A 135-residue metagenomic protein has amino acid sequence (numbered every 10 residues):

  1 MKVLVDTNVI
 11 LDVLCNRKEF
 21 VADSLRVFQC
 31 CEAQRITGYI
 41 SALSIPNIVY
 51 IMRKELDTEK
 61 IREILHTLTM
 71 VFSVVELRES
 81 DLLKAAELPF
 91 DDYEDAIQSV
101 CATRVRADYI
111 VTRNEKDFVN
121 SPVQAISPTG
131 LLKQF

Functional and structural regions predicted by a protein language model:
M1-I40, R53-K60, N120, F135: Short, well-structured N-terminal submotif of metal-dependent ribonuclease cores
K2, V71, T103-F135: Acidic, PIN/NYN-like endoribonuclease modules and their adjacent C-terminal/linker elements
V3, S41-I45, R78: N-terminal alpha-helical segment
I10, I45, L82, F118 (+1 more regions): A generic structural signal for short hydrophobic patches within well-formed alpha-helices
L25, I45-S73, S80-D81: Active-site-proximal, substrate-binding regions of enzyme catalytic domains and RNA-binding/basic surfaces
Q29-E32, H66-M70, A86, T103 (+1 more regions): Alpha-helix boundary recognition
Y39, V75, I126: General small-molecule cofactor/ligand-binding pocket signal
S73-E115: Active-site neighborhoods of divalent-metal-dependent phosphate/nucleic-acid chemistry enzymes
